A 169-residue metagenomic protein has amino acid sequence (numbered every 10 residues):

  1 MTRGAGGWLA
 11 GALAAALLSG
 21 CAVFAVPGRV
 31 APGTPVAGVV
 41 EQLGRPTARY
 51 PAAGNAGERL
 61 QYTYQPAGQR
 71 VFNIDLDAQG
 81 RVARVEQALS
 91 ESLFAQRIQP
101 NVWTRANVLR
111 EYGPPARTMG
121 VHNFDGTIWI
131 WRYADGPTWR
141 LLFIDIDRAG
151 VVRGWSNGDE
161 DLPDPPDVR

Functional and structural regions predicted by a protein language model:
M1-A12: Bacterial N-terminal signal peptides that target proteins for export
F24-R81, P100-R169: A cross-family detector of function-defining hotspots
V85-Q96: Intrinsically disordered, low-complexity Ser/Thr-rich linker and spacer segments in cell-wall-related proteins
